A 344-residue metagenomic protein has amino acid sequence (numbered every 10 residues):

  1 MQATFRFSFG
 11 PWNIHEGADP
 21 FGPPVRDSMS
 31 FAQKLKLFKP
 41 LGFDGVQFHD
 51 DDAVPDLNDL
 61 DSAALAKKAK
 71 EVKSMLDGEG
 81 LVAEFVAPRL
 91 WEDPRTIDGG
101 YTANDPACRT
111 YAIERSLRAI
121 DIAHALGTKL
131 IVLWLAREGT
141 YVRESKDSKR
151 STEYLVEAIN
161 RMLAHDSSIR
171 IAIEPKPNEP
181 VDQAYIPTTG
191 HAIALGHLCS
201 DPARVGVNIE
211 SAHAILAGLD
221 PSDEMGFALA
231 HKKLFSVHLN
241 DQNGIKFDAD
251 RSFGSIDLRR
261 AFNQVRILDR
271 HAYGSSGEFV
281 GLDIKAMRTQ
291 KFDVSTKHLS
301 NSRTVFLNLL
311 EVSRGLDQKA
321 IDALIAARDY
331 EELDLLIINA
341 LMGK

Functional and structural regions predicted by a protein language model:
M1-T128, P202, S300-K344: N-terminal pre-domain/capping segments
F5-I14, D44-F48, L81-P88, I131-L133 (+4 more regions): Hydrophobic faces of well-ordered beta-strands that scaffold small-molecule active sites in alpha/beta enzyme cores
N13-H15, D50-V54, A87-E92, L135-G139 (+4 more regions): Active-site-proximal loop/turn and secondary-structure-junction residues that shape catalytic pockets, frequently
H15-K36, K146-T152, D182-I193, G206 (+2 more regions): Gly/Pro-rich active-site loop or hairpin
L41, L126, D166, C199-S200 (+2 more regions): A structural signal for short coil/turn segments at secondary-structure junctions
K67-E71, D77-P88, E92-G206, L216 (+2 more regions): Active-site acidic/histidine proton-transfer and metal-coordination neighborhood in alpha/beta enzyme cores
R161, I267, V305: Alpha-helical scaffold segments in soluble metabolic enzymes
H165, H271, L309-S313: Change "in soluble alpha/beta enzymes" to "in soluble alpha/beta proteins
